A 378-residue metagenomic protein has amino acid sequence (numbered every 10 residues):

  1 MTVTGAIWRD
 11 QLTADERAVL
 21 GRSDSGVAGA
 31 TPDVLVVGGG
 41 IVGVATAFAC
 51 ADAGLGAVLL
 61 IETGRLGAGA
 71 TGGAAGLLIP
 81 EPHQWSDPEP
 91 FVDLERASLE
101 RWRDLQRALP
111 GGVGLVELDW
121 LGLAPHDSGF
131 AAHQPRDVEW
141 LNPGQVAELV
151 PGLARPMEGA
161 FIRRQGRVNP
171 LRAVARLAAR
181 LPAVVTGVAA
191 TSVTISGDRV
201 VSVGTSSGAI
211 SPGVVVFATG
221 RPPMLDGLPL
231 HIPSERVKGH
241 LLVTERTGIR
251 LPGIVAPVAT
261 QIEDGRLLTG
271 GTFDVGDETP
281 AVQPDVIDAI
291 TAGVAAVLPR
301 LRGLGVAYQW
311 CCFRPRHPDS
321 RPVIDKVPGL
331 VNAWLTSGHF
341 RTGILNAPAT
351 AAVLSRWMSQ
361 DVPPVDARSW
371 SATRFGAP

Functional and structural regions predicted by a protein language model:
M1-D33, D52-A53: Extreme N-terminal leader/targeting segments of oxidoreductases
V34-V37, I61, V203, I210-P222 (+1 more regions): Short hydrophobic core segments
F48-D52, G76-L78, G112-V116, A209-I210 (+2 more regions): Active-site substrate-recognition segment that forms the wall of the catalytic cavity or substrate channel
A51-G72: Glycine-rich FAD pyrophosphate-binding loop
G76-L149, G293-A295: Dinucleotide-binding Rossmann-like beta1-alpha1 core, especially the glycine-rich loop that anchors the ADP
G111-G122, D137-A178, T272-G276, V331 (+1 more regions): Helix-loop-beta segment of a Rossmann-like dinucleotide-binding subdomain
A160-S206, I210: Helical element adjacent to the flavin cofactor pocket in flavoenzyme catalytic cores
L304-P378: C-terminal catalytic lobe of FAD-dependent flavoproteins
